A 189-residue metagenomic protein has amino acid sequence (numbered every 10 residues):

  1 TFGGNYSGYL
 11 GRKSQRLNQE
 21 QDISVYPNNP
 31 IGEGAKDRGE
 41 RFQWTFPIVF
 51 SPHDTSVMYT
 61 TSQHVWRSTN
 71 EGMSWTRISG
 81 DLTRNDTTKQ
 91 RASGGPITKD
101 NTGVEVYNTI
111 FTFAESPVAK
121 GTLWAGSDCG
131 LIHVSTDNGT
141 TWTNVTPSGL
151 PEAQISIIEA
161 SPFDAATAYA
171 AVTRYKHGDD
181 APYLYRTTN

Functional and structural regions predicted by a protein language model:
T1-N189: Beta-propeller blade termini and top-face loops
